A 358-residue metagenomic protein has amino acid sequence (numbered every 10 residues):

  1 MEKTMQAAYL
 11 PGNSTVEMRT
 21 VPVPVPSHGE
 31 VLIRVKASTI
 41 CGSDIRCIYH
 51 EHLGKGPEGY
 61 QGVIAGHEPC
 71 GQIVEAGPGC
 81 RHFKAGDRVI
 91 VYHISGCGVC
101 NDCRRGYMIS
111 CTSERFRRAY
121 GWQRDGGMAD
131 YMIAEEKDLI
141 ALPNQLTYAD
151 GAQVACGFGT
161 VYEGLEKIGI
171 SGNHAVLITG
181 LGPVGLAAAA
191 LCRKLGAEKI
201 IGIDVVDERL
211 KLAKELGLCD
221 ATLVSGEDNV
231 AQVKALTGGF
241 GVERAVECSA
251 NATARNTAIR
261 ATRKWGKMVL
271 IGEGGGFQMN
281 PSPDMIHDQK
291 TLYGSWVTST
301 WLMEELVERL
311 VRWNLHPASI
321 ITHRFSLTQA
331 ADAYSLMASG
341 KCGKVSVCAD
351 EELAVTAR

Functional and structural regions predicted by a protein language model:
E2-M5, R34, N256-R260, T300-R358: C-terminal hydrophobic helical "lid"/dimerization subdomain of Rossmann-like NAD(P)H-dependent oxidoreductases
P22-S38, L53-R104, P143-Q145: Glycine-rich beta-strand-centered segment in the early N-terminal region that forms part of a ligand/cofactor-binding
S27, K84-A85, T147, S171 (+2 more regions): Residue-level recognition of short, solvent-exposed, well-ordered loop/turn junctions that link secondary-structure
H67, C97-T179, A318: NAD(P)H dinucleotide-binding glycine-rich loop of Rossmann-like/cofactor-binding domains, especially the beta1-alpha1
N144-E227, A231: Mid-domain Rossmann-like dinucleotide-binding core that forms the NAD(H)/NADP(H) cofactor-binding site
I168, G172, K211-T291, A331 (+1 more regions): Glycine-rich cofactor phosphate-binding loops and adjacent beta1-alpha1 units of small-molecule cofactor enzyme domains
V206, G274, T298: Residues in the short beta-alpha loop(s) of Rossmann-like NAD(P)-binding domains
K267, N280-S319: Rossmann-fold dehydrogenase core element
